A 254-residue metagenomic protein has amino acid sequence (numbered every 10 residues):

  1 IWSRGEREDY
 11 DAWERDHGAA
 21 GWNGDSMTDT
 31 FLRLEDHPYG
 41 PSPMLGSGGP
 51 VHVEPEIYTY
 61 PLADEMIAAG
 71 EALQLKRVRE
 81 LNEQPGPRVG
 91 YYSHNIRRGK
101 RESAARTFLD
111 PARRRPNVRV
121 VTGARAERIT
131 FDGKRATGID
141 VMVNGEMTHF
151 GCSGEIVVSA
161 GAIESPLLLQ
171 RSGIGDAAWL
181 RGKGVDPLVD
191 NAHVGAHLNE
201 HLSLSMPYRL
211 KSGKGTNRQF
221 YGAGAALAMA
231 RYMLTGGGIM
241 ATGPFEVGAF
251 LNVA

Functional and structural regions predicted by a protein language model:
I1-R15, G173: Periplasmic solute-binding protein
E8, G46-G48, K134-A136, N199-S203 (+1 more regions): Short, solvent-exposed loop/turn segments at the edges of secondary structure
R15-A136, M142, S205-M229: Conserved redox-cofactor binding core of oxidoreductases
N23, I129, G138-M233, G238-I239: Glycine-rich loop(s) and the adjacent beta-strand/alpha-helix scaffold that form part
G243-A254: Glycine-rich, aromatic-lined ligand/substrate-binding cores of catalytic and carbohydrate-binding domains
